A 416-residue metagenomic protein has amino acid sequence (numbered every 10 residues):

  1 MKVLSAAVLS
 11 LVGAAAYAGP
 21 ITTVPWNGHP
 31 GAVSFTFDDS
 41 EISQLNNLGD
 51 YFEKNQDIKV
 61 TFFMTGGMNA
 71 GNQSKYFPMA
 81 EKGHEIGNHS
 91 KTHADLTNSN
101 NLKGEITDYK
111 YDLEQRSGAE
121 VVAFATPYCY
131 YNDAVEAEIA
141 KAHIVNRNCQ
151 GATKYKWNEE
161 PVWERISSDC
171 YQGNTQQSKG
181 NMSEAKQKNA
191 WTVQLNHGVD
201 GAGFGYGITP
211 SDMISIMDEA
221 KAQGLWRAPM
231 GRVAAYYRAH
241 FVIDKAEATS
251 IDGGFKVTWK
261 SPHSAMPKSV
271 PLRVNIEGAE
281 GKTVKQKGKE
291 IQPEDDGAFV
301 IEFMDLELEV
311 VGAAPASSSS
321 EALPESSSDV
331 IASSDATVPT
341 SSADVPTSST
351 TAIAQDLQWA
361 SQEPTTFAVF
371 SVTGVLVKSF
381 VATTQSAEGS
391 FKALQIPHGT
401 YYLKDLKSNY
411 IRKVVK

Functional and structural regions predicted by a protein language model:
V3, S379, H398-K416: C-terminal tail/sorting-segment detector
V3-F35, S43, N47, P210 (+2 more regions): N-terminal pre-catalytic segment of deacetylase/amide-hydrolase enzymes
G19-P25, N55, V60, M68-G71 (+7 more regions): C-terminal domain-boundary segment and adjacent tail
P30-V33, I42-S43, K54-V145, C149-I166 (+1 more regions): Metal-dependent polysaccharide deacetylase catalytic core of the NodB/CE4 family, i.e., the active-site-bearing domain
E290, A354-S361, T366, L376-I396: Glycine-centered tight-turn motifs at strand-turn-strand junctions
D295-A316: C-terminal beta-strand-rich structural cap/linker in extracellular carbohydrate-active enzymes
A314-T351: Ser/Thr/Gly/Pro-rich low-complexity, disordered linker/stalk segments of secreted and cell-surface proteins
S318, I353, V369, G374 (+2 more regions): Terminal processing/anchoring signals of secreted or surface-associated proteins and related intramolecular
